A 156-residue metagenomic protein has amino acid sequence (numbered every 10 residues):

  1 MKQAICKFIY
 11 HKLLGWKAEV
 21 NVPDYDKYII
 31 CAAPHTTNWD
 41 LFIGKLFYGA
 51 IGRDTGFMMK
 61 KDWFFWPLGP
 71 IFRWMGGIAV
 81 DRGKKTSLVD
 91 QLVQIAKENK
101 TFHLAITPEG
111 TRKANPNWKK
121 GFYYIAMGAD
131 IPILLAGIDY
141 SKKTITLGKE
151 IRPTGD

Functional and structural regions predicted by a protein language model:
Q3, K7, H11-K12, W16-D156: Soluble catalytic domains of membrane acyltransferases
